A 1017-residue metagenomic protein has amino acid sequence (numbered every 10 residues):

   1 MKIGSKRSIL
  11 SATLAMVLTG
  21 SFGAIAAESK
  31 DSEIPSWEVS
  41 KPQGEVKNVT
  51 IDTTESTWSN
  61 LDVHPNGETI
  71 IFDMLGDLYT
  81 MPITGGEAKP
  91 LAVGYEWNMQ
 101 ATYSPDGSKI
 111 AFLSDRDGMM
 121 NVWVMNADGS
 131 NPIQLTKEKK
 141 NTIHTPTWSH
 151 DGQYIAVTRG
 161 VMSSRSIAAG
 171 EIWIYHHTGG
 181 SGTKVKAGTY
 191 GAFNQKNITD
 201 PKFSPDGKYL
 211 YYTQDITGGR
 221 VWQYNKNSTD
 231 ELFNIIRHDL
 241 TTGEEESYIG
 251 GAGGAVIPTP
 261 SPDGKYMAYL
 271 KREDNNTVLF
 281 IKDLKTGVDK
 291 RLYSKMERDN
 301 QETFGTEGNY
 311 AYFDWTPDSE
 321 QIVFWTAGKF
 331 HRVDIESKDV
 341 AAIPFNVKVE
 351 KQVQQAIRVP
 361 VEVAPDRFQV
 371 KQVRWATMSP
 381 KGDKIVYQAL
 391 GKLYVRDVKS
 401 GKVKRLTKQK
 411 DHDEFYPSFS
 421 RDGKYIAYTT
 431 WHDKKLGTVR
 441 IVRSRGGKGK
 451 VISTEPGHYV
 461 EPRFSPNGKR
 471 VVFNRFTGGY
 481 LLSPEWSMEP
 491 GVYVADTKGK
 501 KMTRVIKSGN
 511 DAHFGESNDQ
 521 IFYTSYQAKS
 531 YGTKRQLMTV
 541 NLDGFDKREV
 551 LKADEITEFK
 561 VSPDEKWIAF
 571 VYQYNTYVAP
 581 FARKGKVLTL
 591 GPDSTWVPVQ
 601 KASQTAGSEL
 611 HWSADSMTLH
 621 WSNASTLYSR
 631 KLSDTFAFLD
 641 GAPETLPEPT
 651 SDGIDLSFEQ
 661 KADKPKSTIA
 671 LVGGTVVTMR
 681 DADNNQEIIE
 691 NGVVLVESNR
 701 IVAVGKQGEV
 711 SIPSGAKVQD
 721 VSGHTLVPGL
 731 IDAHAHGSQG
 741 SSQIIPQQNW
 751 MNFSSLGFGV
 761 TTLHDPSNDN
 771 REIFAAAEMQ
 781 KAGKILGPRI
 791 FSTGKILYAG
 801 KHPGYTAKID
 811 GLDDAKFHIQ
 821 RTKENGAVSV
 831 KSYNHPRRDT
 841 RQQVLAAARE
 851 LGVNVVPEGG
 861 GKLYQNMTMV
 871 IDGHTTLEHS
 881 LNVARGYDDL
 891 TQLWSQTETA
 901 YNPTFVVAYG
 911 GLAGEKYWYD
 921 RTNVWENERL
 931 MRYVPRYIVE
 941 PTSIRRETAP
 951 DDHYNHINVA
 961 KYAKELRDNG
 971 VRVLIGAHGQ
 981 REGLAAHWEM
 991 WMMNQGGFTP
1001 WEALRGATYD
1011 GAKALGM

Functional and structural regions predicted by a protein language model:
E28-T50, E68, T229-F233, F345-V359 (+4 more regions): Blade/loop signatures of beta-propeller domains
K30-D31, T54-E55, D73-Y79, A92-N98 (+29 more regions): A flexible loop/linker signature enriched in serine peptidases of the S9 family
P65-N66, P105-D106, H150-D151, P205-D206 (+8 more regions): Residue-level detector of Asp-centered blade-edge/turn motifs that repeat once per structural unit in beta-propeller
T84, A682-V727: Histidine-rich, glycine-flanked metal-binding segment
H724-A782, G800-P803, A807, D813 (+2 more regions): Metal-associated gating/positioning segment near the N- to mid-region
M751-R771, G787-I796, K823-H835, L845 (+4 more regions): Divalent metal-dependent hydrolysis catalytic cores, especially in the metallo-beta-lactamase
F817-P836, S880-G996, P1000-W1001: Active-site neighborhoods of metal-dependent hydrolases
